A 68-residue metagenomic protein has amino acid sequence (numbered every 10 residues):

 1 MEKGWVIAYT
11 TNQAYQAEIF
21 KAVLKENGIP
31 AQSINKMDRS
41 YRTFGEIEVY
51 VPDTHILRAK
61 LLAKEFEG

Functional and structural regions predicted by a protein language model:
M1-G68: Acidic/polar low-complexity segments and flexible, solvent-exposed patches
